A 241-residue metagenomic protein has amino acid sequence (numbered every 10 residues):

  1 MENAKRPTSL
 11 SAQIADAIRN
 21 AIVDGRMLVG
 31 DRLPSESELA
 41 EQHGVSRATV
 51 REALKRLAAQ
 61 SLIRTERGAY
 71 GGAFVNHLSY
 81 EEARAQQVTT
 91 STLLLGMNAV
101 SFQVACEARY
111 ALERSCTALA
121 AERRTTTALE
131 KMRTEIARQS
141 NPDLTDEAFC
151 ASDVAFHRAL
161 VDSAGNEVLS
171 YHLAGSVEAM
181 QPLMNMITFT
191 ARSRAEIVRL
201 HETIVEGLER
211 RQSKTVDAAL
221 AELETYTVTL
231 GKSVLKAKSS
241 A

Functional and structural regions predicted by a protein language model:
M1-A108, A118, A237-A241: Short linear motifs at protein or domain termini
E2-N3, G96-Q103, T117-E122, S140-D143 (+2 more regions): A ubiquitous short alpha-helical element
S35-E36, A164-E167, R211-Q212: Short loop-to-helix capping motifs
V104-A108, T127, D146-A148, N166: Compact structured core domains
E113-Q139: Exposed, interaction-prone assembly regions rather than primary DNA-binding/catalytic cores
L129-R133, C150, S170, D217: Conserved positions within tetratricopeptide repeat
T134-N141, H157, A174-A241: C-terminal all-alpha effector/ligand-binding and dimerization domain of prokaryotic HTH-type transcriptional repressors
L160: Short basic (Lys/Arg) and small-residue
